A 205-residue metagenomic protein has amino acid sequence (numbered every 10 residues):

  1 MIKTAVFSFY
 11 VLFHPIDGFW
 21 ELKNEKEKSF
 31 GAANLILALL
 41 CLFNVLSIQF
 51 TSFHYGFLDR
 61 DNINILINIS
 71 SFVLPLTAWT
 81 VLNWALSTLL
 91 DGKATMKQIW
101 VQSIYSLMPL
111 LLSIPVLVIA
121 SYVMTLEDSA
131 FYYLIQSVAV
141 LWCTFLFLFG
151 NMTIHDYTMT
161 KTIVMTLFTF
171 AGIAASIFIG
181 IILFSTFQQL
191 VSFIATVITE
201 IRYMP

Functional and structural regions predicted by a protein language model:
M1-I2, A171: Compositionally biased, charge-rich terminal segments
I2-K97: Selected alpha-helical membrane-embedding segments in polytopic membrane proteins
V45-S71, L117-V140, I177-P205: Membrane-helix interface segments in multi-pass membrane proteins
N83-I181: Hydrophobic alpha-helical transmembrane segments and adjacent short intramembrane/lumenal linkers of inner/organellar
